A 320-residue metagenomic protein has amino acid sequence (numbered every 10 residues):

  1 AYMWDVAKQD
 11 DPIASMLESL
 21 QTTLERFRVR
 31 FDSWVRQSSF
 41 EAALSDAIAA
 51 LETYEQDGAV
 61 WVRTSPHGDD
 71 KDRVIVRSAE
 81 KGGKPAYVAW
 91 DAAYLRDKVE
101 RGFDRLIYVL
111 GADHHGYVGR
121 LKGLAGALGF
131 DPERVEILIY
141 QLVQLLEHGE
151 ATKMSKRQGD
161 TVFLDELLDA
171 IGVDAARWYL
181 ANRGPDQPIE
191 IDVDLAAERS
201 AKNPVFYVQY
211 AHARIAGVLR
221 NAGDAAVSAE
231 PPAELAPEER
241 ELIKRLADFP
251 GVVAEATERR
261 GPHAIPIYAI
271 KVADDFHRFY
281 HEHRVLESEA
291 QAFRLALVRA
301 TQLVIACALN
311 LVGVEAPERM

Functional and structural regions predicted by a protein language model:
A1-M320: Non-catalytic interaction-recognition regions
